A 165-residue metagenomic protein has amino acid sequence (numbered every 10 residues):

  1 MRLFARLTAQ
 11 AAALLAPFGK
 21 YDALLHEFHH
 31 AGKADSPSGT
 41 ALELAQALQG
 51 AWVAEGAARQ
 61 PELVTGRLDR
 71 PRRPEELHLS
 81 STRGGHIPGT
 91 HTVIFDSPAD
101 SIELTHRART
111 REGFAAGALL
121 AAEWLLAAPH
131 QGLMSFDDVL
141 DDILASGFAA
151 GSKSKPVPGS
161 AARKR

Functional and structural regions predicted by a protein language model:
M1-L3: Short alpha-helices
L7-A12, P17-K153: C-terminal substrate-binding/catalytic lobe of Rossmann-fold NAD(P)-dependent oxidoreductases
K164-R165: Acidic, Ser/Thr-rich low-complexity intrinsically disordered segments
